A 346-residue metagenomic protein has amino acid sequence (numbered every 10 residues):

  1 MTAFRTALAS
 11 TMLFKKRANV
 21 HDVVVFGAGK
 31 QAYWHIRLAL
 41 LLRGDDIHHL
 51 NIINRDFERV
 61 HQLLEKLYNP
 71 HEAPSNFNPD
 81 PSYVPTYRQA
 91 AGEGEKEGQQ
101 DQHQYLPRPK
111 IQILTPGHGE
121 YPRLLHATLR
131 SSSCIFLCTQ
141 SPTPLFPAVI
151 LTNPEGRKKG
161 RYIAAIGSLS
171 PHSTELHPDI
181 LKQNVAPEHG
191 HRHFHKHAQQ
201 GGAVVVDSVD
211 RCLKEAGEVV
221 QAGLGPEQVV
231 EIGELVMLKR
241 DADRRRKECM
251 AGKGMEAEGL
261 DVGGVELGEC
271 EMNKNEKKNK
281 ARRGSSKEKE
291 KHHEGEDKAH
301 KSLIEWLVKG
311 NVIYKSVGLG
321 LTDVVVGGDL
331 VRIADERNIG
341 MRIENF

Functional and structural regions predicted by a protein language model:
M1-F14: A glycine-rich, Thr/Ser-enriched phosphate-binding loop motif common to dinucleotide/cofactor-binding enzymes
S10, R17-R43, H48-R59: Glycine-rich adenosine-cofactor-binding loop
T11-K16, G328-R332: Short glycine/serine- and small hydrophobic-enriched flexible loop segments
H21-D22, I47-L50, I111, K159-R161 (+3 more regions): Residue-level recognition of the N-termini of beta-strands and the immediately preceding loop/turn
L42-I111: NAD(P)-binding Rossmann-fold cofactor-contacting core
A91-E95, Y105-V219: Rossmann-like adenosine-cofactor binding region
L169-F346: Adenosine-phosphate binding glycine-rich loop
